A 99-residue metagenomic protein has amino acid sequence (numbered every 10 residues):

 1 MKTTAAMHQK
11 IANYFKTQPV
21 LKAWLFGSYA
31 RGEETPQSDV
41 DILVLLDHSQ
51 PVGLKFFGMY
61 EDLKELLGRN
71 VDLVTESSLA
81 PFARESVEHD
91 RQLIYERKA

Functional and structural regions predicted by a protein language model:
M1-K22, A30-P36, H48-A99: Catalytic core of pol beta-like nucleotidyltransferases
L25: Conserved histidines in hydrophobic membrane contexts and catalytic metal-binding motifs
S38-V40: Change "...and in nucleic-acid phosphodiester-cleaving endonucleases..." to "...and in nucleic-acid processing enzymes
L43-L45: Short hydrophobic/aromatic beta-strand micro-patches that form the beta-sheet surface supporting nucleotide- or nucleic
